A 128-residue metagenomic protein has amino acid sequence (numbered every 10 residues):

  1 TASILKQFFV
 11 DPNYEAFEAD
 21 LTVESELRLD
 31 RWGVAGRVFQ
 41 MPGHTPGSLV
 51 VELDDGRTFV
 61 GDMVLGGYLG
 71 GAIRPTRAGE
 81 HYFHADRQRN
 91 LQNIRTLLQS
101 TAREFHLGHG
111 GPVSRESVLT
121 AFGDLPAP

Functional and structural regions predicted by a protein language model:
T1-L21, S25-R28: Active-site HxH/HxHxD metal-binding segment of metal-dependent hydrolases
N13-Y14, R28, A35-P42, P46-S117: Metallo-beta-lactamase
V113-P128: Binuclear metal-ion centers of metallo-dependent hydrolases, dominated by the metallo-beta-lactamase
